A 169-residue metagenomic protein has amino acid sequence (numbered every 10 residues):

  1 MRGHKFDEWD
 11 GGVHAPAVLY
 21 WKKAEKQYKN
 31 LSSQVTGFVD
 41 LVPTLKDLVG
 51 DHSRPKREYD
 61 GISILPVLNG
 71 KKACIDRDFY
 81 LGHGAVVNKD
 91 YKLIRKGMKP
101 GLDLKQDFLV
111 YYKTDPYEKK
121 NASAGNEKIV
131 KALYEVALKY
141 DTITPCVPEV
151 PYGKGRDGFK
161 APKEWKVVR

Functional and structural regions predicted by a protein language model:
M1-E58, I62-A73: Substrate-binding rim/cap in mid-to-C-terminal beta-strand-loop elements of soluble/periplasmic
W9-G12, K71-C74, V86-K89, G101-D103: Extracellular/periplasmic catalytic domains that process cell-envelope and extracellular macromolecules
H14-A17, H83-G84, D107-F108: Small-molecule pocket liners
A17-Y20, P43-T44, D78-L81, K92-R95: Structural recognition of the beta-strand scaffold that forms the well-ordered cores of secreted hydrolase catalytic
V39-P43, I62, Y91, D107 (+1 more regions): Feature representing long, continuous alpha-helical segments
L41, M98-Q106, T114-R169: Long, internal low-complexity/basic segments
P66, G84-A85: Residue-level detector of beta-strand face positions
